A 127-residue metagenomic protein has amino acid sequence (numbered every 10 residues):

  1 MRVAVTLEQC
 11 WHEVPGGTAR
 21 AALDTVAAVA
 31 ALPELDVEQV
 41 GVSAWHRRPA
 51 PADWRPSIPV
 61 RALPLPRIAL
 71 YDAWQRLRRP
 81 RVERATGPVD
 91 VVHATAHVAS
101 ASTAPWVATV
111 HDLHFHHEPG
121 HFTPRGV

Functional and structural regions predicted by a protein language model:
M1-V127: Carbohydrate transferase catalytic cores enriched for Leloir-type hexosyltransferases
